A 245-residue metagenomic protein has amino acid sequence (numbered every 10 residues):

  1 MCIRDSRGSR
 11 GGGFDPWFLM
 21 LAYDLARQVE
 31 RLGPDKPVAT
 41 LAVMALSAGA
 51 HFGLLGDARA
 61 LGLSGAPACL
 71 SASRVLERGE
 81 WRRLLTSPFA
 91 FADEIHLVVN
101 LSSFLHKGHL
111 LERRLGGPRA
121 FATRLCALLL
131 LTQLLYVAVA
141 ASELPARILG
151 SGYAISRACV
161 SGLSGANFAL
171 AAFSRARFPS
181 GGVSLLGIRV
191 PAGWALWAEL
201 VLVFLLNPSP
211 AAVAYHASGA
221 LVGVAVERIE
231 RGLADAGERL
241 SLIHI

Functional and structural regions predicted by a protein language model:
R4-V38, A42, L46-A48, L196-I243: C-terminal transmembrane module of polytopic alpha-helical membrane proteins
L19-L21, V29-E30, T86-A171, A211 (+1 more regions): Transmembrane helix-loop-helix
G33-K36, T40, R82, I95 (+1 more regions): Membrane-interface helix-boundary signature
V43-R59, S87, N100-R113, T132-L144 (+3 more regions): Membrane-embedded alpha-helices of multi-pass membrane proteins, especially ion channels and transporters
A58-S73, L144-A154: Interhelical loop segments of eukaryotic multi-pass membrane proteins
S64-F89: Extracytosolic (periplasmic/ER-lumenal) interhelical loops and adjacent juxtamembrane/interface segments of multi-pass
A90-I95, G182-P191: Short, amphipathic, aromatic/basic-enriched membrane-interface segments that mark the entry/exit of transmembrane
